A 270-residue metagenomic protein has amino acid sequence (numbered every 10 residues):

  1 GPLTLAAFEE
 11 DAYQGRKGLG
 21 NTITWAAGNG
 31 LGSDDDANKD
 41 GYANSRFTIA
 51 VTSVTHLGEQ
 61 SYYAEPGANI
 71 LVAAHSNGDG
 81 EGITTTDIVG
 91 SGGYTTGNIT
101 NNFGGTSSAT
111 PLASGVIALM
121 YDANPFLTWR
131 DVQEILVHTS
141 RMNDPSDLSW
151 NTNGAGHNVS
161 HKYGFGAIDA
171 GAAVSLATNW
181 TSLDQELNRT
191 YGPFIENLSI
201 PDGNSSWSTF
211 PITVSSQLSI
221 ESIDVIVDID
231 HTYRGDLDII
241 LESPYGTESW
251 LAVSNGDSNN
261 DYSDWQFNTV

Functional and structural regions predicted by a protein language model:
G1, G20-N21, F47-T48, Y62 (+1 more regions): C-terminal subdomain of the subtilisin-like protease fold in secreted/lumenal serine endopeptidases
G1-W25, G32-T52, L57-N77, T128 (+2 more regions): Mature extracellular/periplasmic domains of secretome proteins
L5, E9, T110, S114-A118 (+2 more regions): Predominant activation on well-ordered alpha-helical scaffold segments within soluble catalytic domains
K17-L19, D79, F126, S219-E221 (+1 more regions): Short loop/turn segments at connectors of secondary-structure elements within structured domains
A27-G30, H138-M142, N255-D257: Acidic, glycine-rich active-site loops and adjacent beta-strand->loop/helix elements that engage anionic groups
G28, G105-S107, G164, D169: Residue-level detector of functionally special positions within alpha-helical transmembrane segments of multi-pass
D40-D122, F126: Extracellular S/T/G-rich loop segment that most often corresponds to the catalytic His/Ser-adjacent loop
A177-V270: Loop and turn regions of beta-sandwich accessory domains that flank beta-strands and are enriched in small/polar
